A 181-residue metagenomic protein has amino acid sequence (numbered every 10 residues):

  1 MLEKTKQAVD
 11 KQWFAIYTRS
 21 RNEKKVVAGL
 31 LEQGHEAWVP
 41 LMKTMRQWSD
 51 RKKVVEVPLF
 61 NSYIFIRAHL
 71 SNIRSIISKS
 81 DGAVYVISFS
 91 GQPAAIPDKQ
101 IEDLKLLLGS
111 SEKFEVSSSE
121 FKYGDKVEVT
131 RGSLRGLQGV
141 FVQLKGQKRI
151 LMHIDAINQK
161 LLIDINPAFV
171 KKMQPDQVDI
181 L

Functional and structural regions predicted by a protein language model:
M1-K126, K145, L151-L181: Acidic-enriched and Gly/Ser
F121-Y123, T130-L137: Short coil-to-beta-strand transition motifs
L137-Q143: Short beta-strand-centered aromatic/proline hotspots
